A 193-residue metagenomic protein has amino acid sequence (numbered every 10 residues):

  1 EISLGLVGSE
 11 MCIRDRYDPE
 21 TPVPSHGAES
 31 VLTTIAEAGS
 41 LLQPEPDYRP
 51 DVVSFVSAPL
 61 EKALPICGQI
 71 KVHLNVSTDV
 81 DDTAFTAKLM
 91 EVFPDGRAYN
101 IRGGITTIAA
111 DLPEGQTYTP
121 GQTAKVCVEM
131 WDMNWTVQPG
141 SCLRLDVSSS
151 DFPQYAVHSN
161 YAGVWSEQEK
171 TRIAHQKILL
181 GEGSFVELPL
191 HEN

Functional and structural regions predicted by a protein language model:
E1-G8: Positively charged, low-complexity/disordered segments
S9-E10, R14-N193: C-terminal, loop-rich substrate-recognition/catalytic regions characterized by aromatic stacking residues
